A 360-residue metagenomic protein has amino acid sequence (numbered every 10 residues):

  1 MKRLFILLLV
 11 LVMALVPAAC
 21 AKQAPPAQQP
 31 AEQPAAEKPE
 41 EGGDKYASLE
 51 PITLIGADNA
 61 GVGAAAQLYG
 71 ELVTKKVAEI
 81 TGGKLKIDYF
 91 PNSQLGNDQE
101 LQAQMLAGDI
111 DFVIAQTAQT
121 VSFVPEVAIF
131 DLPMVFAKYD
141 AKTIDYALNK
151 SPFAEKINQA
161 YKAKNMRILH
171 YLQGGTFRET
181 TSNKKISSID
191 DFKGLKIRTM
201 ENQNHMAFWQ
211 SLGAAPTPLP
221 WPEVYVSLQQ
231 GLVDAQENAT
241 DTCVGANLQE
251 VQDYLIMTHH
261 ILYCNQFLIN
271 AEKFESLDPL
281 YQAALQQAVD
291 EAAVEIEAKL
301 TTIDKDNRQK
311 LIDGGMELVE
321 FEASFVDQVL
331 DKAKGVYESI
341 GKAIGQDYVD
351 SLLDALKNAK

Functional and structural regions predicted by a protein language model:
M1-L4: Positively charged n-region of N-terminal signal peptides that target proteins for export
I6-A14: Hydrophobic helical h-region of N-terminal Sec-dependent signal peptides in bacterial secretory/periplasmic proteins
V16-A19: C-terminal motif of bacterial Sec signal peptides marking the signal peptidase cleavage site
A21-P25, K38-T143, Q159-K360: N-terminal secretory/targeting leader peptides
Q28-Q33, E37-K38: Intrinsically disordered, low-complexity segments used as extracellular stalks/linkers and nuclear/regulatory IDRs
A141-P152: A short acidic, glycine-rich active-site loop that binds or catalyzes chemistry on phosphate/adenosine moieties
